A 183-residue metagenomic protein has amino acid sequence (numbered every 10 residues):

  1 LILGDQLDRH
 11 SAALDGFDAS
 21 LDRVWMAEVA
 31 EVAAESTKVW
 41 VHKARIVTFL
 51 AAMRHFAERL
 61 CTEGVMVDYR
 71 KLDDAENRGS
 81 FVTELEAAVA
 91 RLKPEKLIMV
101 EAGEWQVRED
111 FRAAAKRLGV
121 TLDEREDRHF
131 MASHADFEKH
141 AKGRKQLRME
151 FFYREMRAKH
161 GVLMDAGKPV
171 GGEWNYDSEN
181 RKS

Functional and structural regions predicted by a protein language model:
L1-L72: N-terminal beta-strand-loop-alpha-helix module at the start of alpha/beta ligand-binding or catalytic domains
D8, E35, A75, W105 (+1 more regions): Surface-exposed, flexible loop/turn segments at secondary-structure boundaries
A34-T37, V41, M66, R78 (+3 more regions): Generic alpha-helix detector with strongest preference for long hydrophobic helices that associate with membranes
R45-T48, A52, N77, G103 (+1 more regions): Catalytic cores of large soluble enzymes that bind and process phosphate-bearing ligands
L72-D73, A102: Short strand-loop junctions, especially beta-strand C-caps/beta-turns that link beta-sheets to coils or alpha-helices
D73-G79: Acidic-and-aromatic substrate-binding clefts and catalytic sites of carbohydrate-active enzymes
S80-S183: Beta-rich, aromatic/charged-enriched effector core domains that present basic-aromatic interfaces for binding
